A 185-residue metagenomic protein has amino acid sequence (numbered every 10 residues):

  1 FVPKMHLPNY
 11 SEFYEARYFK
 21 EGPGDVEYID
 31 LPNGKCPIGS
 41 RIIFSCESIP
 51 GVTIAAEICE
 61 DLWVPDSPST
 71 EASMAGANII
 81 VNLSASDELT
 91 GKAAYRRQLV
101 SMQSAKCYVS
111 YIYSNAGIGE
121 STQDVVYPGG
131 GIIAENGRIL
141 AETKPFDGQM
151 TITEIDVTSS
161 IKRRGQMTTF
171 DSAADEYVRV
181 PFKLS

Functional and structural regions predicted by a protein language model:
F1-S185: Enzyme catalytic cores with a strong preference for nitrogen-chemistry domains
